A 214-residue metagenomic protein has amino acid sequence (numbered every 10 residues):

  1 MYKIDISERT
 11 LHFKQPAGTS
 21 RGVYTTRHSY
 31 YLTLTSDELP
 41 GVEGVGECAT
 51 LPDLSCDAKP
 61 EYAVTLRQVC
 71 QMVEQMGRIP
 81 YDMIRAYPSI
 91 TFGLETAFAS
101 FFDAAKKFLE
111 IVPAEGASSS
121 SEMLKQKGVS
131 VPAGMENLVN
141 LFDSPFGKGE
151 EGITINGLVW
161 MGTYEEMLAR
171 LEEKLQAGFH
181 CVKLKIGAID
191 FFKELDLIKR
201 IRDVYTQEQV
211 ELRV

Functional and structural regions predicted by a protein language model:
M1-R213: N-terminal capping/lid subdomain adjacent to the active-site entrance of alpha/beta enzymes
